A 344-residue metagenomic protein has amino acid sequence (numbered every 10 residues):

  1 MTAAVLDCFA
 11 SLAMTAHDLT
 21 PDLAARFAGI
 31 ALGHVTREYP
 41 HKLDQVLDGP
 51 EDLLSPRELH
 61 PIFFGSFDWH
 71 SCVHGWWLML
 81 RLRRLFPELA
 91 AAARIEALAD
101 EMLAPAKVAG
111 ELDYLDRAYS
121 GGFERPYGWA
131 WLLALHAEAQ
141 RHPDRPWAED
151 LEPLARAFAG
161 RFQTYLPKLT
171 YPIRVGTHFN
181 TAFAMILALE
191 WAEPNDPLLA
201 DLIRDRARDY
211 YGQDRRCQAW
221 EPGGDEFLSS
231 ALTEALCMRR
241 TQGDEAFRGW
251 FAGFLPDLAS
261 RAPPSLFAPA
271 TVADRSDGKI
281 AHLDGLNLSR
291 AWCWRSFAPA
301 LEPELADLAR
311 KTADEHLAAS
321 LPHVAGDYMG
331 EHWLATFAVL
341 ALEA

Functional and structural regions predicted by a protein language model:
M1-L6, A13-A16: A cross-taxon signal for low-complexity, glycine/charged-rich
A16-F64, Y328: Low-complexity, Ser/Thr/Pro/Gly-enriched N-terminal "stalk/linker" regions
H17-L19, W76-L89, A130-R145, A184-N195 (+3 more regions): Well-ordered alpha-helical scaffold segments within catalytic/enzyme domains
H17-P21, P56-V73, D113-W129, K168-T181 (+3 more regions): Solvent-exposed loop and edge beta-strand segments that line ligand/cofactor-binding and catalytic clefts
T20-A31, L89-A106, D144-Y165, D196-D214 (+2 more regions): Extended, well-ordered alpha-helical scaffold segments
V73, L82-W191: Extended ligand-binding groove/face enriched in aromatic
F158-E234: Loop-centered beta-sheet repeat module
F267, T271-A344: Fungal-biased detection of long, low-complexity, Ser/Thr- and Lys/Arg-rich intrinsically disordered regions
